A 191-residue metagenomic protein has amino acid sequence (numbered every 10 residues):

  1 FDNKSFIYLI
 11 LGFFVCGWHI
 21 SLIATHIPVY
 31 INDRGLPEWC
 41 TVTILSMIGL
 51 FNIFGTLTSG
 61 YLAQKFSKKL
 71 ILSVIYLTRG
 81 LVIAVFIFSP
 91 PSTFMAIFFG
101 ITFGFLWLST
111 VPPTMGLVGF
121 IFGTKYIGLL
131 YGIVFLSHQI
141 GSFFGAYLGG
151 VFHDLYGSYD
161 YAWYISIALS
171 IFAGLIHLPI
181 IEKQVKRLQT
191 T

Functional and structural regions predicted by a protein language model:
D2-Y61, G145: Extracytoplasmic gate region of multi-pass secondary transporters
F14, S46-L50, L77, G132-I140: Transmembrane alpha-helical cores of Major Facilitator Superfamily
I31-N32, L62-A63, L148-G157: Interfacial helix-cap and linker-helix signal at transmembrane-aqueous boundaries of multi-pass secondary transporters
E38-W39, T124-V134: Loop-to-transmembrane helix entry/capping segments in MFS-fold secondary transporters and related SLC/MFSD carriers
S46-N52, T58, A63-L117: C-terminal transmembrane helical hairpin of 12-TM major facilitator-type secondary transporters
V118-I127, G157: Paired intracellular helix-loop junctions of major facilitator superfamily
V151-L169: A membrane-interface helix-boundary motif in multi-pass transporters
I165-T191: Multi-pass alpha-helical transporter architecture, strongest for 12-TM Major Facilitator/SLC carriers used
